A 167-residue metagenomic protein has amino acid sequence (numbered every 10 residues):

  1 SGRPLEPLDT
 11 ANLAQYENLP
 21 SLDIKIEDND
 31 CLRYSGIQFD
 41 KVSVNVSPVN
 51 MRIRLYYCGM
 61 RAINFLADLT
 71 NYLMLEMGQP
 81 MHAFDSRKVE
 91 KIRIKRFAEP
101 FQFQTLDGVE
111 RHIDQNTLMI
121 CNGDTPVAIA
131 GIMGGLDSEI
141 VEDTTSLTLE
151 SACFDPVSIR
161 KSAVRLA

Functional and structural regions predicted by a protein language model:
S1-A167: RNA/tRNA-interacting regions in translation and RNA-turnover enzymes
